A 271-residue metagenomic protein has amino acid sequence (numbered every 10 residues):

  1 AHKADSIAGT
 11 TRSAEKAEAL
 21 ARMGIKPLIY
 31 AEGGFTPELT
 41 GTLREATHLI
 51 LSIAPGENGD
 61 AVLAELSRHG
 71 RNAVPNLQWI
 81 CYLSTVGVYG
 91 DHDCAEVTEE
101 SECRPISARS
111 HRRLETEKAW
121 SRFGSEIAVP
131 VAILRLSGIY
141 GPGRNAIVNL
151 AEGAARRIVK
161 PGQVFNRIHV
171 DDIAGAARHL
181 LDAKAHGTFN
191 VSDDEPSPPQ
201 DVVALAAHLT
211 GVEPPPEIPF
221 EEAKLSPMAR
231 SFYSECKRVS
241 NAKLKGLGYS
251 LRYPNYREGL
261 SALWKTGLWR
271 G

Functional and structural regions predicted by a protein language model:
M23-A46: Conserved Rossmann-fold cofactor-binding substructure of NAD(P)-dependent oxidoreductases
L39-Y82: NAD(P)-cofactor binding segment of oxidoreductase domains
R68-A108: Conserved Rossmann-fold NAD(P)-dependent oxidoreductase catalytic core, especially the SDR/UDP-sugar
D93-I133: Catalytic helix-loop patch of NAD(P)-dependent Rossmann-fold dehydrogenases
I139-N149, I158-L181, G187: Substrate-positioning beta->alpha
A174-A177, D182-A229, G271: Mid/C-terminal beta-alpha module of Rossmann-like enzyme folds, strongest in SDR-family dehydrogenases/epimerases
A204, K224-S250: Conserved C-terminal active-site "lid" loop/helix of NAD(P)H-dependent oxidoreductases that clamps the redox cofactor
N255-G271: Amphipathic terminal alpha-helices
